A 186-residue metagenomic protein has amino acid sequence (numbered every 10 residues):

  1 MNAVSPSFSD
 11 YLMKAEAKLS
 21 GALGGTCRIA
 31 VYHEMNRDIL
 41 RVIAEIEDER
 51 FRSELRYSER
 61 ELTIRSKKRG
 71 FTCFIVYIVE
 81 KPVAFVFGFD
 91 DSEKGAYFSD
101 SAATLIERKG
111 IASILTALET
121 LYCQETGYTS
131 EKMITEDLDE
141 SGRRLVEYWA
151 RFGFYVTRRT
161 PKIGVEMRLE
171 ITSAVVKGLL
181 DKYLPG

Functional and structural regions predicted by a protein language model:
M1-E16, K177-G186: Intrinsically disordered, low-complexity, positively biased terminal segments
K14-Y57: Short amphipathic alpha-helix that is part of the acyltransferase structural core
E47, V86-G88, S99, T116-E119 (+2 more regions): Polar/charged side chains located within well-ordered beta-strands of beta-rich proteins
D48-A96, D100-T104: A conserved beta-strand-loop-helix scaffold within acyl/acetyltransferase catalytic domains
D100-I111, E136-L138: A short, internal acetyl-CoA/4′-phosphopantetheine-binding micro-motif in the GNAT/acyltransferase core
R108-C123, R151: Conserved acetyl-CoA-binding loop-helix of GNAT-fold acetyltransferases
K132-V146, P161-G164: Conserved beta-strand-loop-alpha-helix junction that forms the acyl-donor binding cleft
L138, F152, T157-G186: C-terminal "cap" of GNAT-fold acetyltransferases
